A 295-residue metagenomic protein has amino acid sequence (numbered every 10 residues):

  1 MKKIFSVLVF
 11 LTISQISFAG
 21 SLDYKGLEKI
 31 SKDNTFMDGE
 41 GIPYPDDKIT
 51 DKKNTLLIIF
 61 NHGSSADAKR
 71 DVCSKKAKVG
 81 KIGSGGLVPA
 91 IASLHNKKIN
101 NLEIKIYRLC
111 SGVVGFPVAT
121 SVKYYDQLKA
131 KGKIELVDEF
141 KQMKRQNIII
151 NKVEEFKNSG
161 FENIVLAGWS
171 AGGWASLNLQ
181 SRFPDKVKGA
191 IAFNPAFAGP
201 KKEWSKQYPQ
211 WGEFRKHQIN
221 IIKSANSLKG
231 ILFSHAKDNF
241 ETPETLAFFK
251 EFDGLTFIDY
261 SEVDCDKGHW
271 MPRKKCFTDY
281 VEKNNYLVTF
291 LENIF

Functional and structural regions predicted by a protein language model:
A19-T55: A domain-start/cap signature at the N-terminus of enzymes
I49-K98: Short, surface-exposed "cap/lid" segments of acyl-processing enzymes
H95-V122: Conserved alpha/beta-hydrolase
A119-S159: Alpha/beta-hydrolase active-site loop
V165, G189-I191: Residue in the alpha/beta-hydrolase core beta-strand immediately N-terminal to the catalytic nucleophile
A167-G172, S176: Gly/Ala-rich beta-loop-alpha elbow adjacent to hydrolase catalytic centers
P195-E262: The feature captures the conserved acid-bearing segment of alpha/beta-hydrolase catalytic domains
E251-F295: C-terminal catalytic histidine-bearing segment of alpha/beta-hydrolase fold enzymes
